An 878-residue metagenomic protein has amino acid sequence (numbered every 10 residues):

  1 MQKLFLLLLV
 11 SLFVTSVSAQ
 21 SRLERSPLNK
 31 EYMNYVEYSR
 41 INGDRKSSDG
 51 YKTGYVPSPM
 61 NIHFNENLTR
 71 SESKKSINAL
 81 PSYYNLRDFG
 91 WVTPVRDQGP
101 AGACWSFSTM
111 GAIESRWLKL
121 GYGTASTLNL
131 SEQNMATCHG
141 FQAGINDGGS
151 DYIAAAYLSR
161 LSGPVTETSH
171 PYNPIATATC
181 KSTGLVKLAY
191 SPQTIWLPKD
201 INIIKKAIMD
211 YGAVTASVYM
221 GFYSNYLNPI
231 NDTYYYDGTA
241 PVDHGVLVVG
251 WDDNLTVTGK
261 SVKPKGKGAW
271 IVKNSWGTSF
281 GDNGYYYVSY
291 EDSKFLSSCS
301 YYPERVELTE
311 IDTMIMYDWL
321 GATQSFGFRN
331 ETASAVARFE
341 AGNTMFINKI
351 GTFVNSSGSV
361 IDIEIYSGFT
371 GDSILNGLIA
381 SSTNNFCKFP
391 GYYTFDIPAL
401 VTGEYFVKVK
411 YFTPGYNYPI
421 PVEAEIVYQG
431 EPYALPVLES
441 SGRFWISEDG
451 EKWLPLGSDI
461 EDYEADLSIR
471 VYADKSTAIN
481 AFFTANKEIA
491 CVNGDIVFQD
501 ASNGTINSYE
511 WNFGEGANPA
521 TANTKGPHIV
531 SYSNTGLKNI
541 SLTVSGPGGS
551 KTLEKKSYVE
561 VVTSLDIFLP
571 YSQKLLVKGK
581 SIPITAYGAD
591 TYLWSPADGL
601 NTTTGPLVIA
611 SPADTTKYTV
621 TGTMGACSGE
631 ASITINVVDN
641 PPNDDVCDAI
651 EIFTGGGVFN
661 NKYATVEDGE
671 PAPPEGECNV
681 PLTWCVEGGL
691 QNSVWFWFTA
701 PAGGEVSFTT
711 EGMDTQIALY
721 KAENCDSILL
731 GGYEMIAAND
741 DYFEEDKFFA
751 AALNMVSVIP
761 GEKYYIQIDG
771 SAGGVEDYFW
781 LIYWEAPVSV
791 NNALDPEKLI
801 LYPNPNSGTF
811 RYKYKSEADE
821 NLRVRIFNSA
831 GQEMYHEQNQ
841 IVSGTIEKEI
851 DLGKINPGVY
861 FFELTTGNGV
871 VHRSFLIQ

Functional and structural regions predicted by a protein language model:
L4-L6, T15-S18, I363-S367, E510 (+6 more regions): C-terminal outer-membrane/trafficking sorting elements
Q20-F346, F353-S381, F389, P421-A424: Catalytic-core signature of thiol
E307-G327, D474-N486, V561-F568, V638-D645 (+2 more regions): Residue-level detector of functionally pivotal "anchor" positions at catalytic/ligand-binding pockets or at interdomain
F353-D362, D668-K763, Q767-D777, D795: Acidic, Ser/Thr/Pro-rich low-complexity intrinsically disordered segments
S357-V437: Aromatic- and Gly/Pro-enriched, solvent-exposed loop/edge beta-strand patches characteristic of beta-rich domains
I426-Y433, G450-K452, E461-Y463, S468-R470 (+6 more regions): C-terminal edge strands of extracellular/lumenal beta-sandwich accessory domains
N493-S502, L575-G588, T809-K813: A short beta-strand segment in extracellular, disulfide-stabilized domains
K525-K538, T602-T619: Solvent-exposed segments in extracellular or luminal domains encompassing
